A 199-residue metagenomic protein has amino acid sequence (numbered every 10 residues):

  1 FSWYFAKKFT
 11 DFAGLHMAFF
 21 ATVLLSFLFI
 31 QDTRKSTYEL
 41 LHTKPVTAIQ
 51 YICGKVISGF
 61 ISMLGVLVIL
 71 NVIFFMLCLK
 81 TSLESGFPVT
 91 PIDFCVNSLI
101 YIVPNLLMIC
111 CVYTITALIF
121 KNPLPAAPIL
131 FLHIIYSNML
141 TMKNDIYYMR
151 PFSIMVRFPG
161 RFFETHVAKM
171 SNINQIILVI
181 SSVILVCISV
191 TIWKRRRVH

Functional and structural regions predicted by a protein language model:
F1, L124-H199: Terminal transmembrane helical anchor/hairpin motif
F1-V23, L28, C53-F120: Secretory targeting signals
S2-A13, Y38-Q50, A117-H133: Hydrophobic alpha-helical transmembrane segments
V23-K44: Transmembrane helix boundary and interhelical loop/hinge segments in multi-pass membrane proteins
I30-T37, I73, L77-S85, F120 (+3 more regions): Membrane-interfacial segments
K35-S36, C111-V112, N172: Short hydrophobic "helix-edge" motifs at membrane interfaces and signal-peptide entry regions
